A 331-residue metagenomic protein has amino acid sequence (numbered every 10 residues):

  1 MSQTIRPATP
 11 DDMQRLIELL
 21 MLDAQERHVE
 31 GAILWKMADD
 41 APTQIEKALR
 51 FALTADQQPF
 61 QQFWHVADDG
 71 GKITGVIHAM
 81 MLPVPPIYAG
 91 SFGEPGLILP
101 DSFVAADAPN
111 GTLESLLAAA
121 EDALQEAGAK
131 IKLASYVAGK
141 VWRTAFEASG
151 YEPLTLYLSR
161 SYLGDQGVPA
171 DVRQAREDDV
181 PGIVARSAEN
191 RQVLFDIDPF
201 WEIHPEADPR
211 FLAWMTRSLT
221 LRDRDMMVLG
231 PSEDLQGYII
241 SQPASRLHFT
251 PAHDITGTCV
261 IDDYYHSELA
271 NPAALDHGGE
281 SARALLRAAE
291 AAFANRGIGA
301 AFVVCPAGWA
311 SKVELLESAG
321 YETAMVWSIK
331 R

Functional and structural regions predicted by a protein language model:
T4-L19, A24-G31, D171-R186, N190-F195: A short beta-loop-alpha structural element at the N-terminal edge of CoA-dependent acyl/N-acetyltransferase catalytic
Q25-R50, L194-W214: Conserved GNAT-fold acetyl-CoA-binding loop/helix
Q44-H65, A213-V228: A short helix-loop-beta-strand connector motif used in the catalytic cores of GNAT acetyltransferases and, in some
V66, K72-M81, V228, D234-P243 (+1 more regions): Conserved beta-strand in the GNAT
P83, G93-G111, V260-G279: A short, internal acetyl-CoA/4′-phosphopantetheine-binding micro-motif in the GNAT/acyltransferase core
P83-L99, S245-D262, Y321-M325: A conserved beta-turn-beta hairpin within the catalytic core of GNAT-like acetyltransferases that forms part
A106-V168, L285, E290-A291, A300-R331: Acyl-donor-binding surface of acyltransferase catalytic domains
A170-S232, Q236, I240-H248, H253-T256: Flexible, substrate/cofactor-facing loop regions flanked by secondary structure within enzyme catalytic domains
